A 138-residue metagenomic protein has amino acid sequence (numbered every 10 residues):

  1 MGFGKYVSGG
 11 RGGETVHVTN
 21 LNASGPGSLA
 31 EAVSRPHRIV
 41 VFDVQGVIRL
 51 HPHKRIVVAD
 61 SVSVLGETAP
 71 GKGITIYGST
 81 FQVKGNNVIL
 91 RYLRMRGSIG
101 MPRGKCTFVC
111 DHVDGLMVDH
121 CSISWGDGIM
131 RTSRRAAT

Functional and structural regions predicted by a protein language model:
M1-V40: Acidic Gly/Asp/Thr-rich repetitive segments characteristic of extracellular carbohydrate-active and adhesion proteins
G13-T15, K105, G128: Short, solvent-exposed beta-strand edge segments and adjacent coil->beta transition regions
T19, L65, D119, T132: Residue-level detector of conserved, well-ordered beta-strand and adjacent loop positions that form binding/recognition
N22, Q45-V47, T68-G71: Acidic glycine-/aspartate-rich tracts in secreted/extracellular proteins
L29-P36, I48-L65, I74-R91, G97-D114 (+1 more regions): Extracellular beta-strand-rich solenoid/capping regions of secreted or surface-exposed proteins that bind or remodel
H120-T138: Active-site cradle of extracellular carbohydrate-active enzymes
